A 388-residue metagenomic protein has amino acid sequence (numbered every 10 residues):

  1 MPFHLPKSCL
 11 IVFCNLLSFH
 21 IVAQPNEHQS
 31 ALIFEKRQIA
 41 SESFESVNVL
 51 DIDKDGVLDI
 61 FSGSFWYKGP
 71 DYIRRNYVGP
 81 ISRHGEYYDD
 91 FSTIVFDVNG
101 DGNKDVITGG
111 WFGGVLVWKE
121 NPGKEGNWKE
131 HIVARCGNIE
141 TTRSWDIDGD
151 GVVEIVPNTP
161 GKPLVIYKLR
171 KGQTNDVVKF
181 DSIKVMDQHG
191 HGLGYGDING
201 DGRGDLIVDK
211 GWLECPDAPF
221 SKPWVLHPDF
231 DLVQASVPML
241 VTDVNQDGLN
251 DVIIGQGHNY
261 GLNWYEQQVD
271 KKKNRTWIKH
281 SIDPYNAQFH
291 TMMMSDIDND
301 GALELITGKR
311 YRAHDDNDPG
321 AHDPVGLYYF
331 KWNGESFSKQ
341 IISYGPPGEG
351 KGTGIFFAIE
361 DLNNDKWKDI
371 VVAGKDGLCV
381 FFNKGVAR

Functional and structural regions predicted by a protein language model:
M1-N26: Bacterial Sec-dependent N-terminal signal peptides
A23-R388: Beta-propeller-forming repeat regions
